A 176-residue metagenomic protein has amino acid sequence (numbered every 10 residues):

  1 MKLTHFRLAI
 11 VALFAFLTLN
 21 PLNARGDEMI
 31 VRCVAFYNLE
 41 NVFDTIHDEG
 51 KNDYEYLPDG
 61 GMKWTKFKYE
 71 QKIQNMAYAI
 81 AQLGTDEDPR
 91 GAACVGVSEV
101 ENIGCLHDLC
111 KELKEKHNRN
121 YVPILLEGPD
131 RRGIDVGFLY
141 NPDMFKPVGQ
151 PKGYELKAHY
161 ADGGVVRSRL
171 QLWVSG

Functional and structural regions predicted by a protein language model:
M1-I10: Bacterial N-terminal signal peptides that target proteins for export
K2, N20-N23: Intrinsically disordered, low-complexity polyampholyte segments enriched for Lys and acidic residues
H5, Q71-Q74, Q82, Q150 (+1 more regions): Residue-identity detector for glutamine
L8, N23-G26, M144: Low-complexity, compositionally biased segments
A9-T18: Bacterial N-terminal signal peptides
L22-N118, V122-I134: N-terminal, active-site-proximal structural segment of metallo-dependent hydrolase catalytic domains
V100-G176: Structured beta-strand-rich core segments of catalytic domains in phosphoester-bond hydrolases
